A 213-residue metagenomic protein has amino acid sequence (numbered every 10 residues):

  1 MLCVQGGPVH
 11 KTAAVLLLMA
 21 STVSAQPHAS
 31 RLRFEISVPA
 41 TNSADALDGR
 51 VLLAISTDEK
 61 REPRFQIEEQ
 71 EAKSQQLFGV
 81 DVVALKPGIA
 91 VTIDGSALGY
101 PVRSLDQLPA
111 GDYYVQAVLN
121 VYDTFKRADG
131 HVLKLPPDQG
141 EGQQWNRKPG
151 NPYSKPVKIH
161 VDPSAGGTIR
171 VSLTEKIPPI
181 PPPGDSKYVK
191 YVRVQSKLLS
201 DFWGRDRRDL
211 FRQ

Functional and structural regions predicted by a protein language model:
F34-S43, T57-P63: Short amphipathic, basic-aromatic surface patches that mediate peripheral association with negatively charged
N42, D162-Q213: N-terminal cap/lid segment of alpha/beta-hydrolase-fold proteins
D45-L52, Q70-S74, L108-A110, R207-R208: Short coil-to-beta strand junction motifs in C2/discoidin
V51-G88: Contiguous segments within soluble domain cores/interaction surfaces
K60-R61, L119-P137: Short acidic/polar inter-strand loop motif in beta-rich domains
V82-S104: A beta-strand/beta-hairpin structural motif
L108-T124: A short tyrosine-centered beta-strand micro-motif
A128-P178: Short beta-strand elements
